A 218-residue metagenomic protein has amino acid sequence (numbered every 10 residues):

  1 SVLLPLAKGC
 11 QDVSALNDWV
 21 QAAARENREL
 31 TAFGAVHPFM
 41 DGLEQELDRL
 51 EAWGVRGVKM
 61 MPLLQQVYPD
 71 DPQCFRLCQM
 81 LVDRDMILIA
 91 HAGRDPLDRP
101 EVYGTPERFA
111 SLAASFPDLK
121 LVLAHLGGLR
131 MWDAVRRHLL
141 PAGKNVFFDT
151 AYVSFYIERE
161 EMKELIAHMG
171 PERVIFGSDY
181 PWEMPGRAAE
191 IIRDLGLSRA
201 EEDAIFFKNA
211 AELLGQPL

Functional and structural regions predicted by a protein language model:
S1-L4: Catalytic domains of carbohydrate-active enzymes, especially glycoside hydrolases
K8-P96, P100-Y103, Y156: Active-site gating/metal-coordination segments in enzymes
Q11, D41, L129-R130, Y156-I157 (+1 more regions): Short alpha-helical
W19, Q45, R49, R76 (+5 more regions): Alpha-helical elements of Rossmann-like donor-binding domains used by nucleotide-donor carbohydrate transfer enzymes
V20, L50, V58, L81 (+5 more regions): Conserved, mostly hydrophobic/aromatic
A24, L139, G196: Conserved hydrophobic residues forming the short capping helix/wall of the S-adenosyl-L-methionine
D48, H168-I175, E183-L218: Mid-to-C-terminal alpha-helical segments outside catalytic/metal-binding sites
R56-G57, D70-I175: Catalytic pocket-lining loop regions of alpha/beta-barrel enzymes, especially the amidohydrolase/enolase/GH5 lineages
